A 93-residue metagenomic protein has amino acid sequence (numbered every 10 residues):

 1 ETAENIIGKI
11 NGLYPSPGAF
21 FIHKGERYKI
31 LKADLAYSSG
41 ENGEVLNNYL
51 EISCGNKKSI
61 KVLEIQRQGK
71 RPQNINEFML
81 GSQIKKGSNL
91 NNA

Functional and structural regions predicted by a protein language model:
E1-A93: An anion-binding loop in the catalytic cleft
